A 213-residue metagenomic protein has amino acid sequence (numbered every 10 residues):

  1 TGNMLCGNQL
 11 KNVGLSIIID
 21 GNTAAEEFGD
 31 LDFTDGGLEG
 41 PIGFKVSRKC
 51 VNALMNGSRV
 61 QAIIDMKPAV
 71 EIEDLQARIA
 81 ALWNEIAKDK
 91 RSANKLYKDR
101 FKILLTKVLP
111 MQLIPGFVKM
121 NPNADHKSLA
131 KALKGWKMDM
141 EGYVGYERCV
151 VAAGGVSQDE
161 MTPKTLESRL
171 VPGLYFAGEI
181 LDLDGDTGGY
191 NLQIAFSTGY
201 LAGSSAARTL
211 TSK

Functional and structural regions predicted by a protein language model:
T1-I17: Central beta-strand plus flanking loop segment that forms part of the substrate or channel wall within the catalytic
G14-A177, D186-G188, Q193, S204-S212: Residue-level recognition of phosphate/Mg2+-coordinating polar/acidic sites in nucleotide-handling active sites
I180: Active-site metal-binding loops of divalent metal-dependent hydrolases
L183: Flexible, glycine-rich phosphate/dinucleotide-binding loops and adjacent beta-alpha linkers at cofactor/substrate
F196: Active-site beta-strand/loop microenvironment that shapes enzyme catalytic pockets
